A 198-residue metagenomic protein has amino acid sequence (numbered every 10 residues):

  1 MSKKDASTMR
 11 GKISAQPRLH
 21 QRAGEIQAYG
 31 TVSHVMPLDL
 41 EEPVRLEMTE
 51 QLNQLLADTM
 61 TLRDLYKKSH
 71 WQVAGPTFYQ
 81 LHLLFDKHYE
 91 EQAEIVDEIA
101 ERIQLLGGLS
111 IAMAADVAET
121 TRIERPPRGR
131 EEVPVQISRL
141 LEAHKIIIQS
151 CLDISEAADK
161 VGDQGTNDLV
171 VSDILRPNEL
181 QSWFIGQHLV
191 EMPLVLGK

Functional and structural regions predicted by a protein language model:
S2-K4, F78, S110, A114-A118 (+4 more regions): Long, contiguous binding/interaction regions
A6-P37: Acidic, low-complexity proline/glycine-rich segments
S33-L55, V133: Disorder-to-helix initiation segments
D39-E47, L62-K87, S150-T166: Helix-loop segments that flank and shape redox-cofactor active sites
L56, R63, H70, Y89 (+7 more regions): A structural signal for well-ordered alpha-helices, especially hydrophobic packing surfaces of coiled-coils
K67, V73-D116: Conserved alpha-helical segments that form or flank metal/cofactor-binding pockets of metalloenzymes
E94, D168-K198: Short, contiguous alpha-helical
E101-R102, A115-D173: Acidic/histidine-rich alpha-helical segments that form the ligand environment of transition-metal centers
